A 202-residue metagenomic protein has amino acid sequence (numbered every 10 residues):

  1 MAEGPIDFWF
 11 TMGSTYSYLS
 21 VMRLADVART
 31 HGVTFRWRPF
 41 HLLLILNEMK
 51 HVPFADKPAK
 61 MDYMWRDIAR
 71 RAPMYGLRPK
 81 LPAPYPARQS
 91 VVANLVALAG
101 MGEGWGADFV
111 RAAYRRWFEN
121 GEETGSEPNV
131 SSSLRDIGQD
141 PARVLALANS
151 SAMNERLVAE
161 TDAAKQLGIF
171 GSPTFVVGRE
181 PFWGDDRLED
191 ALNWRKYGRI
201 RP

Functional and structural regions predicted by a protein language model:
E3-D7, T11-V33, R115-P202: C-terminal cap of thioredoxin/glutaredoxin-like
M12, Y18-W117, W194: Structural alpha/beta surface segment adjacent to cysteine/selenocysteine redox centers across thiol/disulfide enzymes
